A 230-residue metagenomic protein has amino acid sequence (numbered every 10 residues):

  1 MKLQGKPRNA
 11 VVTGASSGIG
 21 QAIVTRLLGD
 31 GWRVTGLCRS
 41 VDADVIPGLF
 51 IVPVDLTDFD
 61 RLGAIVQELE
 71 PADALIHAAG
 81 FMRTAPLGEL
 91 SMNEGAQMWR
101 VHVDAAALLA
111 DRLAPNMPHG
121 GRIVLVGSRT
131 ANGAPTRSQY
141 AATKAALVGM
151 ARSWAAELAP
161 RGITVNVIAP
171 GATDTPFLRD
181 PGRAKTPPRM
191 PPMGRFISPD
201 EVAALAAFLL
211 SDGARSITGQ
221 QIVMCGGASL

Functional and structural regions predicted by a protein language model:
S16, V24: N-terminal Rossmann NAD(P)H-binding glycine-rich loop of SDR-like oxidoreductase domains
Q67, V101-G121, A155-A156, S211: Amphipathic alpha-helical dimer-interface segment in Rossmann-like NAD(P)H-dependent oxidoreductases
A78-T84, G226-G227: Conserved NAD(P)H cofactor-binding loop of Rossmann-fold oxidoreductase domains
F81, G88-L108, V124, L147: Catalytic Tyr-X3-Lys loop
F81-A96, T136-Q139, F177-P181: Conserved mid-core segment of classical short-chain dehydrogenase/reductases
A110, T143-K144, A151: Active-site helix of classical SDR
A159, T164, I217-G219: Short, small/polar-rich loop/turn modules that mediate ligand/substrate recognition or access, typified
F196-S229: C-terminal substrate-recognition "lid" of short-chain dehydrogenase/reductases
